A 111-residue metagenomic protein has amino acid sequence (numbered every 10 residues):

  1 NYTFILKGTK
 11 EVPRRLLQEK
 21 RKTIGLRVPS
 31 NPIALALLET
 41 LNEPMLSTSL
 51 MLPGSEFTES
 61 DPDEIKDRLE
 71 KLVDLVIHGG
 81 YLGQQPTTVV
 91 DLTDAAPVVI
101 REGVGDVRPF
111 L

Functional and structural regions predicted by a protein language model:
N1-L111: Active-site-adjacent structural elements in enzyme catalytic cores
